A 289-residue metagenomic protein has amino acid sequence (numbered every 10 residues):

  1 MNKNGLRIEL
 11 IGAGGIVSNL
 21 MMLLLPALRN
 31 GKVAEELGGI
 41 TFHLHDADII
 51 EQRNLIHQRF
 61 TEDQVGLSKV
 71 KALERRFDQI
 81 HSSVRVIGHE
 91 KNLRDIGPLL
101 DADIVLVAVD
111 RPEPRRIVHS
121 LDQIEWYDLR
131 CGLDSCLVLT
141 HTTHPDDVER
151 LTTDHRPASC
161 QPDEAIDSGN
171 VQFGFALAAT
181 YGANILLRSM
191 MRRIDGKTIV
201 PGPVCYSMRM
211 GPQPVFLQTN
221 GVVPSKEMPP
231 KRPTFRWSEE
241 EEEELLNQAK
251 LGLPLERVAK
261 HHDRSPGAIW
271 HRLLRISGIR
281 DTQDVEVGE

Functional and structural regions predicted by a protein language model:
N2-I16, L20, R29, L100-I104 (+1 more regions): Glycine-rich phosphate/adenylate-binding loop
G38-H81: Glycine-rich phosphate-binding loop and adjoining beta1-alpha1-beta2 segment of Rossmann-like nucleotide-binding folds
H89-I96, R111: Conserved SAM/SAH-binding loop
V223-E243, V287-G288: Short, Lys/Arg-enriched anionic-surface-contact patches
R257-K260: Short alpha-helical "recognition helix" segments of helix-turn-helix
I269-W270: Helix-turn-helix DNA-binding helix
L273: DNA major-groove recognition helix of helix-turn-helix
R280-E289: Short Lys/Arg-enriched helix C-cap and helix-to-coil transition segments that create basic nucleic-acid-contact patches
